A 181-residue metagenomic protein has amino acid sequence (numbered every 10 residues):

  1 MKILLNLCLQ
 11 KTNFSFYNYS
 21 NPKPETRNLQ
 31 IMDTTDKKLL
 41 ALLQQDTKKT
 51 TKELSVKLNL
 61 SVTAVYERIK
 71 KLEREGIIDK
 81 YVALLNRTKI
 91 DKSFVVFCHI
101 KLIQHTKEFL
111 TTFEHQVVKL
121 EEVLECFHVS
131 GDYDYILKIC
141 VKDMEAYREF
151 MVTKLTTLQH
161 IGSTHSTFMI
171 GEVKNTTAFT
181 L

Functional and structural regions predicted by a protein language model:
K2-L181: A compositional/biophysical signature of low hydrophobicity enriched in polar/charged and small residues
